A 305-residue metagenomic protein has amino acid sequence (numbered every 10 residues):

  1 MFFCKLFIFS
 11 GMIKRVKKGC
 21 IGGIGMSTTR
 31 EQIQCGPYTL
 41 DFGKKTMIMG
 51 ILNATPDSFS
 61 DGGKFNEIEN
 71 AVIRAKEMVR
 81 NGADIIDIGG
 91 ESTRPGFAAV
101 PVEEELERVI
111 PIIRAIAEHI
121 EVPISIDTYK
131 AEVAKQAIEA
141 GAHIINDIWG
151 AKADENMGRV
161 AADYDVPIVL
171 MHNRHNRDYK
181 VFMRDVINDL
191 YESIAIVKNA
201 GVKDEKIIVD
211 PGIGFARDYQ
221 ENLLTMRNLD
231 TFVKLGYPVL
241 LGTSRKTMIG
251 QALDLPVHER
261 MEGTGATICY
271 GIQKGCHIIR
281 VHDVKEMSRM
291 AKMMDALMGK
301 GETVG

Functional and structural regions predicted by a protein language model:
G23-N53, V202, D295, G299-G305: N-terminal amphipathic alpha-helix/helix-capping segment at the start of soluble metabolic enzymes
C35, S60-E69, I73-R74, T93-P111 (+7 more regions): Active-site-adjacent loop and "lid" segments of alpha/beta metabolic enzymes
I73-G89: Catalytic domains of carbohydrate-active enzymes, especially glycoside hydrolases
